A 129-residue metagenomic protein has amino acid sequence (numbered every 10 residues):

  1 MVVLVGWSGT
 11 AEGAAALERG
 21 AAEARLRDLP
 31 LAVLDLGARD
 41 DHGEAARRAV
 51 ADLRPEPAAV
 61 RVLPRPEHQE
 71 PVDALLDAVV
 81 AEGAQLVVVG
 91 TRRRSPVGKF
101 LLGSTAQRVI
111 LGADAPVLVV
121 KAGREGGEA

Functional and structural regions predicted by a protein language model:
M1, Q85, D114: Conserved acidic residues
M1-V62: Small/aliphatic-rich secondary-structure junction motif
A32, V117-V119: Short hydrophobic alpha-helical runs that function as membrane-insertion/retention elements
R65-V72: Charged docking surfaces used in two-component/phosphorelay signaling
V80-A84: Glycine-rich phosphate-binding loop signature in dinucleotide/nucleotide-binding domains
V89-R108, G112, A122-A129: Glycine-rich, Arg-bearing micro-motifs that act as flexible, cationic patches
